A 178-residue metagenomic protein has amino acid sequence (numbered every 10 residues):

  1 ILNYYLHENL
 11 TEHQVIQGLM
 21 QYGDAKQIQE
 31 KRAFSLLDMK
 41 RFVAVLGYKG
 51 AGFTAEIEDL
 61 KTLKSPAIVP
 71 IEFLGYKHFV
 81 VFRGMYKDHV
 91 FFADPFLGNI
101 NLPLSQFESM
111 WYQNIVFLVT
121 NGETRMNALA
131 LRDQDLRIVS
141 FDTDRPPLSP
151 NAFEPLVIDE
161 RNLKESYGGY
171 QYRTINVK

Functional and structural regions predicted by a protein language model:
I1-A51, V139-V177: Cysteine-nucleophile protease catalytic domains, especially the papain-like/related folds used in DUB/UBL proteases
I16-V119: Conserved active-site-adjacent core of cysteine acyl-enzyme catalytic domains
M85-K178: Noncatalytic regulatory segments and standalone regulatory/sensor domains
